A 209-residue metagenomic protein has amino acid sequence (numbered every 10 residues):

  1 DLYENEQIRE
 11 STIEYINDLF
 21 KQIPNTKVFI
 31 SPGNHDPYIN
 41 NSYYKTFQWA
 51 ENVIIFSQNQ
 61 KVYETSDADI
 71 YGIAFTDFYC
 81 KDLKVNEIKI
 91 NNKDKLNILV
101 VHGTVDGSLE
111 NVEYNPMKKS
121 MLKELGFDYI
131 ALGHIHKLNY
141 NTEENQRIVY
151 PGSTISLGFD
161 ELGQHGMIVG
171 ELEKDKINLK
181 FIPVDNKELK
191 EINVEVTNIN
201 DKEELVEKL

Functional and structural regions predicted by a protein language model:
E4-V149, S153-G158, Q164, E171: His/Asp/Glu-rich metal-coordinating catalytic cores of metallo-dependent phosphodiesterases/hydrolases acting on
Q60-S66, P151-L209: Binuclear metal-dependent phosphoesterase catalytic core
